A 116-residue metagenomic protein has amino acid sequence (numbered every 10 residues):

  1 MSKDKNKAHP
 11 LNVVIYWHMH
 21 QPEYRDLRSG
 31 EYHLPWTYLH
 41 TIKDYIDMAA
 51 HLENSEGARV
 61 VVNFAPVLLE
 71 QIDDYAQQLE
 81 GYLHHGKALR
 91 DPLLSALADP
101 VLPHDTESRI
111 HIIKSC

Functional and structural regions predicted by a protein language model:
S2-C116: Catalytic cores of glycan-processing enzymes that make or break glycosidic bonds
